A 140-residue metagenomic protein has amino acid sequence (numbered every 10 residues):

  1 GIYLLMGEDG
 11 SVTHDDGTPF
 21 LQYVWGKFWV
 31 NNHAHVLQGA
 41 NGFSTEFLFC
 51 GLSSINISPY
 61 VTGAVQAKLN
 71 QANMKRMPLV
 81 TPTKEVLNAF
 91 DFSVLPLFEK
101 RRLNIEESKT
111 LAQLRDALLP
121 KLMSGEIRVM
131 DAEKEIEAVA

Functional and structural regions predicted by a protein language model:
G1-S53, S58-K75: A short beta-sheet element
G42-F43, S54, T62, A67 (+1 more regions): Amphipathic alpha-helical coiled-coil/heptad-repeat segments
